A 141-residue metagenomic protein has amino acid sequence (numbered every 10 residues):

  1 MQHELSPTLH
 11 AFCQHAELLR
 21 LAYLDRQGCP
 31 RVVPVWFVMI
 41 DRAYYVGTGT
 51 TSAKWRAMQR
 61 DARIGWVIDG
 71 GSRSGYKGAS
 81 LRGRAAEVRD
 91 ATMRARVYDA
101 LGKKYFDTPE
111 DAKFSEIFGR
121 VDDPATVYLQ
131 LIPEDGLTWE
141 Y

Functional and structural regions predicted by a protein language model:
M1-L18, G75: Extreme N-terminal tail/first-helix region
Q2-E4, K77-Y141: Charged, gly/pro-rich active-site loop segments
L9, K54, M93-V97: Amphipathic alpha-helical interface surfaces
C13, A57-M58, L101, L131: A generic structural signal for nonpolar/aromatic side chains embedded in well-ordered alpha-helices
H15-A16, R60-D61, P124: Structured helix-beta-strand junction loops
E17-T50, M58, G65-D69, S80: Short beta-strand segments
S52-K54, R73: Short, surface-exposed beta-strand-loop junctions and turns on beta-sheet-rich folds
R56-Q59, Y76: Short, charge-rich, low-complexity interaction segments located in flexible loops at or near secondary-structure
